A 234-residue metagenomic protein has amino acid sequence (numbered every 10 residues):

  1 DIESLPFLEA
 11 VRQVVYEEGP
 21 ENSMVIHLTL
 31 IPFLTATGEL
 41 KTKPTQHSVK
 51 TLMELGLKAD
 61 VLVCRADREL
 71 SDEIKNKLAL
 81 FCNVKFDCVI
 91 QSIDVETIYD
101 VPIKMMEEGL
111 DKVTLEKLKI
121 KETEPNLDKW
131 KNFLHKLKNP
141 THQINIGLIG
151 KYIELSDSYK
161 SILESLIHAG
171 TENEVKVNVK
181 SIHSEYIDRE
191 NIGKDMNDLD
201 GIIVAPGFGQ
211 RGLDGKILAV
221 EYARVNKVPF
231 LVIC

Functional and structural regions predicted by a protein language model:
D1-I233: N-terminal beta1-alpha1 cap of cysteine-dependent amidohydrolase-like domains
